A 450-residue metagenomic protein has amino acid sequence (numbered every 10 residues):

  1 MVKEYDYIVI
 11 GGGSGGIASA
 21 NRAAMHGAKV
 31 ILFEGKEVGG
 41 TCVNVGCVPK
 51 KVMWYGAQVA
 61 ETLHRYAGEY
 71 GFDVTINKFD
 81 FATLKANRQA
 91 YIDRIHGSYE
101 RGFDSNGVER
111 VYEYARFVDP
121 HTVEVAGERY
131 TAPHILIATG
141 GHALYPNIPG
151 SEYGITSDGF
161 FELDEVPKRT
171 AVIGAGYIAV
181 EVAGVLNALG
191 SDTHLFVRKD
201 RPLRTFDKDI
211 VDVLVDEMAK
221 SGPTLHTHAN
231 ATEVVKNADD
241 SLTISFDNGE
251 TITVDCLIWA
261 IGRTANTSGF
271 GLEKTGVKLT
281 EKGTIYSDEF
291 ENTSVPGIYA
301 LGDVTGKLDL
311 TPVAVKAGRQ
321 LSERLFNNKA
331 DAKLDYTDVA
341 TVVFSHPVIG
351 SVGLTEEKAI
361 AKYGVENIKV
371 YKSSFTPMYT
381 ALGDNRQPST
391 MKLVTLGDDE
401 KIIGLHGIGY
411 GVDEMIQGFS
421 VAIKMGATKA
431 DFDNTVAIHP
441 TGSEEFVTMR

Functional and structural regions predicted by a protein language model:
V2-G13, V166-I173: Beta1/beta-strand and adjacent pyrophosphate-binding region of the FAD-binding site in flavoprotein oxidoreductases
V2-Y5, N21-A28, F33-V166, K199-L203 (+6 more regions): Glycine-rich flavin
I8-A18, R22-K36, T41, V48 (+3 more regions): Flexible, glycine-rich terminal cap/loop adjacent to redox cofactors in electron-transfer oxidoreductases
I8-I10, A115, Y130-G140, V172-I173 (+3 more regions): Short hydrophobic core segments
C47, I137-D192, T224-L225, E273-T275 (+2 more regions): Glycine-rich dinucleotide-binding loop and its adjacent helix/turn
Y112, R116-E124, L189-E289, K329 (+1 more regions): A Rossmann-like FAD-binding core segment of flavoenzymes
S151-P167, T251-N328: FAD-site-proximal beta/loop scaffold in flavoenzymes
I210, L301-I360, D431, H439-R450: A conserved FAD-binding loop/helix module that cradles the flavin
